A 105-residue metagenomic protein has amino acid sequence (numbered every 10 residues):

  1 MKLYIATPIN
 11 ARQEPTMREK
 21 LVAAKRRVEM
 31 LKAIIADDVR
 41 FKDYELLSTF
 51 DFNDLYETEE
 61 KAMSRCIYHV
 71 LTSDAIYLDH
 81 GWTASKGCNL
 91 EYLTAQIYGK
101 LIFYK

Functional and structural regions predicted by a protein language model:
M1-K105: Conserved catalytic or regulatory cores that recognize and/or transform ribose-phosphate-containing ligands
